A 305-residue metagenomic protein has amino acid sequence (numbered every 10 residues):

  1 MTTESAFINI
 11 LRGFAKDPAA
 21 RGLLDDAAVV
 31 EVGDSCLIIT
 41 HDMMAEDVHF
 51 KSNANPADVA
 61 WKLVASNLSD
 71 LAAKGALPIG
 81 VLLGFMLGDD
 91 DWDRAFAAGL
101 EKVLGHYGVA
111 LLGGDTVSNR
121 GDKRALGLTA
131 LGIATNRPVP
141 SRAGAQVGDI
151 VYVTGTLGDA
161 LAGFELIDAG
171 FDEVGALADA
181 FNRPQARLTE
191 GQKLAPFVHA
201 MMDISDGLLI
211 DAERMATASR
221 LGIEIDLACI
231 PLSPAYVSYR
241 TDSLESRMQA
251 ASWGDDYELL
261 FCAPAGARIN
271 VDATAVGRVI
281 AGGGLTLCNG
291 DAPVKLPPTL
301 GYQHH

Functional and structural regions predicted by a protein language model:
M1-N55, K74, L83, V103-L104 (+3 more regions): Extreme N-terminal cap/leader segments of soluble proteins
M1-S5, N9-I10, G88-L112, V117-L126 (+3 more regions): Glycine-/charge-enriched secondary-structure boundary and capping motifs
D34, M44, L77-E165: Glycine-rich anion-binding loops of enzyme active sites
P56-L82, A95-H106, K193, G207-M215: Small-aliphatic-rich amphipathic alpha-helix that forms the alpha element of a beta-alpha
T129-P140, V147, V174-K193: Active-site glycine-rich loop that binds ribose-phosphate moieties when present
Q146-G155, R183-L208: Internal active-site segments that recognize and position negatively charged phosphoryl groups and nucleotide moieties
L161-A178: Short, compositionally biased
